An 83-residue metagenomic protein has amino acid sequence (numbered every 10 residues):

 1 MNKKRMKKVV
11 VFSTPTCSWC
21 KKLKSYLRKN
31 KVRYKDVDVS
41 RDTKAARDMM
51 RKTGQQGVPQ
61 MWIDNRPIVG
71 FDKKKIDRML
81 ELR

Functional and structural regions predicted by a protein language model:
N2-R33: Local sequence-structure signature of Cys/Sec-based thiol-disulfide redox active-site neighborhoods
V11, K21-K22, S40-R41, G57-V58: Mobile acidic interaction elements
S18, K44, K75: Short alpha-helical
V32-A45: Thiol-based oxidoreductase modules, predominantly thioredoxin-like and allied folds used for disulfide exchange
R51-G54: Major-groove DNA-recognition helix of helix-turn-helix-type DNA-binding domains
P59-V69: A short, hydrophobic beta-strand/beta-hairpin element that forms part of a small beta-sheet core
D72: Active-site microenvironments of hydrolase-like enzyme catalytic domains
I76-R83: Thiol-/selenol-based redox modules, centered on thioredoxin-like and closely related oxidoreductase domains
